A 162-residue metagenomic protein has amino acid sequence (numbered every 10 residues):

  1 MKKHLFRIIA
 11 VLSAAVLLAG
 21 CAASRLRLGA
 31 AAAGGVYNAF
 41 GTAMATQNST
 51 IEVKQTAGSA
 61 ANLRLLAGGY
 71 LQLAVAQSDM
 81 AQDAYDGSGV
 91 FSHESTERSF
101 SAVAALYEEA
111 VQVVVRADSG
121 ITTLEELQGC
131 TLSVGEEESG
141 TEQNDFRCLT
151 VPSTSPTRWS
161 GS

Functional and structural regions predicted by a protein language model:
M1-I9: Bacterial N-terminal signal peptides that target proteins for export
L17-G20: C-terminal motif of bacterial Sec signal peptides marking the signal peptidase cleavage site
S24-I51, E109-S162: Bilobed "Venus flytrap"/periplasmic-binding protein-like clamshell domains and structurally analogous long
T42, A60-L71, S162: Short helices/loops that flank or line small-molecule/ion binding pockets
T56-A61, G120: Short acidic loop-to-helix transition motifs that present clustered carboxylates
A57-S59, G69-G89: Beta->alpha turn/N-cap motifs
H93-L106: A structural signal for short loop-to-beta-strand junctions that line the ligand-binding cleft of periplasmic/secreted
